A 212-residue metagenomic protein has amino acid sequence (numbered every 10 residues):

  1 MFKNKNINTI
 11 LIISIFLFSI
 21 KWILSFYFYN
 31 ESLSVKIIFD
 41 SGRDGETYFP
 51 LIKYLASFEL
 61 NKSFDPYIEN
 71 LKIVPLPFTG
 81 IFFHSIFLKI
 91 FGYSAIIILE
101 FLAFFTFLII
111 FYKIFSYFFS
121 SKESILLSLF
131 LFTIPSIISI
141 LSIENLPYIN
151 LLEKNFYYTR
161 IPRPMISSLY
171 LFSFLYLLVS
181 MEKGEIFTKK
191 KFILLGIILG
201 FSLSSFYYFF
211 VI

Functional and structural regions predicted by a protein language model:
M1-L11: N-terminal membrane topogenic signal
F2-K3, S116-E123, E182-K189: Membrane-interface helix-boundary motifs at transmembrane edges
I10, S120, S124, F192 (+1 more regions): Small-residue packing motifs within transmembrane alpha-helices
I12-K21: N-terminal signal-anchor transmembrane alpha helix
W22-F172, L203-V211: Active-site lumenal/periplasmic loops and adjacent helix-entry segments of GT-C-fold, multi-pass membrane
I166-K191: Membrane-interface transmembrane helices that cradle and orient dolichyl/undecaprenyl
K191-F209: Membrane-interface alpha helices of multi-pass inner-membrane proteins
